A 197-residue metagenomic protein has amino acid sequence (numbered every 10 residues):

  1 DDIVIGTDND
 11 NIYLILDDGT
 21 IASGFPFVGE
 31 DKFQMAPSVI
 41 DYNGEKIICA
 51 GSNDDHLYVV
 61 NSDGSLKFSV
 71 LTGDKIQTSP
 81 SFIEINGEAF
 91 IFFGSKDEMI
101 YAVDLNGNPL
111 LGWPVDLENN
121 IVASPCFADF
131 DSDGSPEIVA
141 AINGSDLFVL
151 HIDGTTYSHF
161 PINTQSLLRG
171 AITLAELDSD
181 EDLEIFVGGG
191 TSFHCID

Functional and structural regions predicted by a protein language model:
D1-D197: Extracytoplasmic/lumenal domain signature
